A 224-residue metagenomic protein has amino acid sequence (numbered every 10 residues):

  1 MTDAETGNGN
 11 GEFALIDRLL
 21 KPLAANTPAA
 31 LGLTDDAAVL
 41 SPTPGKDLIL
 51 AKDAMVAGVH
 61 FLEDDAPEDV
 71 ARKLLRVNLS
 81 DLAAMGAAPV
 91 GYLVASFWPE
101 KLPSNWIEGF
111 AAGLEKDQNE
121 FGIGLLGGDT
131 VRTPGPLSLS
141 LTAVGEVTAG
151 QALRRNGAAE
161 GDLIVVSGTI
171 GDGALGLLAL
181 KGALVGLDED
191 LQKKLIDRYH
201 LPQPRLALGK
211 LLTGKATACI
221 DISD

Functional and structural regions predicted by a protein language model:
M1-D224: Helix-biased detector of long, well-ordered alpha-helical tracts
